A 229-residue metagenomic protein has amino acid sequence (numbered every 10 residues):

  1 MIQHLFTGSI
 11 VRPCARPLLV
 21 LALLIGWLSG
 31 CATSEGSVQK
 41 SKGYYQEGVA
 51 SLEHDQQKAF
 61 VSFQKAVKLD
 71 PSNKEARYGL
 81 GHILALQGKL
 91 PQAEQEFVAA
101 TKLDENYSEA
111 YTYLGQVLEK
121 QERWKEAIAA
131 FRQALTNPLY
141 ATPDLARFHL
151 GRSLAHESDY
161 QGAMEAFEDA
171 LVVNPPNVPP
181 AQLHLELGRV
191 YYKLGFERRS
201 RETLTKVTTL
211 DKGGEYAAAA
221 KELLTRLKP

Functional and structural regions predicted by a protein language model:
I25-E47: Bacterial Sec signal peptide processing site at the extreme N-terminus
Q39-L69, L86: Alpha-helical segment of the N-proximal tetratricopeptide repeat
Q46, G79, Y113, H149 (+2 more regions): Canonical tetratricopeptide repeat
E53-H54, Q87, Q121, E157 (+1 more regions): Structural motif corresponding to the intra-repeat A-B loop/turn of tetratricopeptide repeats
L69, L103, N137-L139, V173-P176 (+1 more regions): Structural marker of alpha-solenoid helical repeat scaffolds
A76, A110, V117, A146 (+2 more regions): TPR alpha-solenoid repeat register
